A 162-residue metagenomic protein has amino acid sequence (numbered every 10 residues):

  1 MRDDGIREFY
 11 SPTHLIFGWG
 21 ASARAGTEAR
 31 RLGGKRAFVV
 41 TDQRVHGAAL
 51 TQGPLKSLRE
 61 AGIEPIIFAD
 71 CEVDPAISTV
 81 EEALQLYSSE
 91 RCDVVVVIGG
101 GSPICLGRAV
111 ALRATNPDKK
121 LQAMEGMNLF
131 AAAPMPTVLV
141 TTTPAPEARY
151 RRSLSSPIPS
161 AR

Functional and structural regions predicted by a protein language model:
M1-F68: An N-terminal, well-structured beta->alpha segment
R2-D3, A23-T27, E81-L84, Q122-M127 (+1 more regions): A generic local structural motif
S11, E64, D74, A133-M135 (+1 more regions): Hydrophobic alpha-helix-in-membranes signature
F38-V39, V94-V96, V138: Conserved beta-strand elements of the Class I
H46-D118: N-terminal small/polar loop signature for handling phosphorylated ligands or for N-terminal nucleophile
T115-R162: A glycine/threonine-rich phosphate-anchoring loop and its flanking beta-alpha core in nucleotide/phosphate-binding
